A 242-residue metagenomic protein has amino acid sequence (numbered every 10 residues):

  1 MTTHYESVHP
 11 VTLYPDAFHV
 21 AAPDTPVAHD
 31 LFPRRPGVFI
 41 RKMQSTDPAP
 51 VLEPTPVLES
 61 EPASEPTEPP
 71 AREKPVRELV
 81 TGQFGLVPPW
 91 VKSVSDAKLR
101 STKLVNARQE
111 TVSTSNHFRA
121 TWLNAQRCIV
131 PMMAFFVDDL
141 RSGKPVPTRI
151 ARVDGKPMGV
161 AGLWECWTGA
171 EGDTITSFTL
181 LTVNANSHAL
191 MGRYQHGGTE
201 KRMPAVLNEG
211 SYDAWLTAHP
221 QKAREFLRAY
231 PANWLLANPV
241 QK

Functional and structural regions predicted by a protein language model:
M1-K242: Short linear sequence motif anchored by a di-proline
